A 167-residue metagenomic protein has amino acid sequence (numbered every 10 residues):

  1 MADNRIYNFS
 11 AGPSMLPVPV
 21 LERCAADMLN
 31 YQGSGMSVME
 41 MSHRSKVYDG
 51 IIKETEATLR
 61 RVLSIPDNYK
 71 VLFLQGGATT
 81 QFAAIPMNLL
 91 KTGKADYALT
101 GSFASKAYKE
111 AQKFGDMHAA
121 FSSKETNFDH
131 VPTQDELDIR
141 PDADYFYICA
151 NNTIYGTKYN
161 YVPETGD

Functional and structural regions predicted by a protein language model:
N4, N68, T92-K94, D142-A143 (+1 more regions): A general structural motif
R5-E56: A glycine-/small-polar-enriched, mobile loop at the entrance of the PLP active site in fold-type I
G12, A111, S123-D167: Active-site phosphate-binding strand-loop segment of PLP-dependent enzymes
P17, Q81-A83, A104-S105, Y155-G156: Short, well-ordered alpha-helical microsegments
M36-Q81, N88, S102, E110: Conserved N-terminal alpha-helix of the aminotransferase class I/II PLP-enzyme fold
L74-G76, Y97-G101, I148-N151: Short His-Asn-centered micro-motif
L90-S105: Conserved PLP-anchoring active-site segment centered on the Schiff-base-forming lysine
G115-S122: A glycine-rich helix N-cap at a beta->alpha junction
